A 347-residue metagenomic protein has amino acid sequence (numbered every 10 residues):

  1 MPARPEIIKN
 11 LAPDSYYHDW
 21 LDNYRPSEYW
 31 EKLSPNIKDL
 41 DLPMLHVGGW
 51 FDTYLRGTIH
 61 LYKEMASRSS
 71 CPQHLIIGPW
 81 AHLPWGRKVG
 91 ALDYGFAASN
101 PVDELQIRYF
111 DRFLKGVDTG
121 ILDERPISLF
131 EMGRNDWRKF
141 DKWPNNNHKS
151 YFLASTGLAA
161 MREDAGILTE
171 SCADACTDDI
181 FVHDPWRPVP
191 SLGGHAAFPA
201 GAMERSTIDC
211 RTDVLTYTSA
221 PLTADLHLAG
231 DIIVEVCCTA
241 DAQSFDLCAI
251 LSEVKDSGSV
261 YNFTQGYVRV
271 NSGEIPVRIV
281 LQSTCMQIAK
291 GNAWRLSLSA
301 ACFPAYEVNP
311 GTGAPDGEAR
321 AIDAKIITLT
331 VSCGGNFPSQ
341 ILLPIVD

Functional and structural regions predicted by a protein language model:
M1-I121: Active-site-proximal cap/loop segments of hydrolase catalytic domains
L92, V102, L114-D347: Glycine/threonine-rich phosphate-binding loop and adjacent beta-strand/alpha-helix elements that clamp
